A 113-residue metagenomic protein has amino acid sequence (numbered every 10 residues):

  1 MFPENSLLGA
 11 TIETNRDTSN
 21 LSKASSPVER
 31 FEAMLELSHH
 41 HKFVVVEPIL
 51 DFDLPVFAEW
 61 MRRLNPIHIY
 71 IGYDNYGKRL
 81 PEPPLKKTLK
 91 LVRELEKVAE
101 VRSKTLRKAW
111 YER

Functional and structural regions predicted by a protein language model:
M1-L95, A99: Conserved AdoMet/S-adenosylmethionine-binding subsite of the radical SAM
E96-R113: C-terminal accessory extensions appended to soluble enzyme cores
